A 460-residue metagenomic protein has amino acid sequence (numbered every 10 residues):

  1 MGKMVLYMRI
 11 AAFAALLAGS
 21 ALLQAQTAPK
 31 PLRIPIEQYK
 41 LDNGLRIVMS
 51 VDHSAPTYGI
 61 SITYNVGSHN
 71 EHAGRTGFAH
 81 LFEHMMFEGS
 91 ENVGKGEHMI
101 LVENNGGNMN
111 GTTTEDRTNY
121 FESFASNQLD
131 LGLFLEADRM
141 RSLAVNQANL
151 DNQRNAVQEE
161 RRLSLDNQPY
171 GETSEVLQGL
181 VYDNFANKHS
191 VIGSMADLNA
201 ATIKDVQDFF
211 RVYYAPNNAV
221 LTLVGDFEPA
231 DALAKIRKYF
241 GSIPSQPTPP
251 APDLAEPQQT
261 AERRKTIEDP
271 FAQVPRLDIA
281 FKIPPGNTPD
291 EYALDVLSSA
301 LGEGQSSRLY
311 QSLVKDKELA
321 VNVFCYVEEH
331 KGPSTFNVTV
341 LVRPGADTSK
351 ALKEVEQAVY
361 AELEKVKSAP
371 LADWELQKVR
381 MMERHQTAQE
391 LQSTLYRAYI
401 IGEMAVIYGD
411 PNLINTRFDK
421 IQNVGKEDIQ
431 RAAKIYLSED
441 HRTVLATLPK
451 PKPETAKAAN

Functional and structural regions predicted by a protein language model:
M4, A11-A18, L22-I47, E228-E268 (+2 more regions): Proteolytic maturation boundary segments
S50, A55-E71, G77-L81, K95-R139 (+6 more regions): M16 family metallopeptidases and their MPP-like homologs
T76-S90: Active-site SXXK
E88-V93, M140-A148, S368-L371: Short, polar/flexible loop-turn hinges at active-site or ligand-entry regions and domain interfaces
R154, Q207-Y239, H441-R442: Non-catalytic, conformational "gating/processing" segments within enzyme and secreted inhibitor domains
R162, G179, T248-S306: His/Glu-based metal-binding/catalytic segments typifying zinc-dependent metallopeptidases
D197-T202, V206: Alpha-helical scaffold elements lining the catalytic groove of polysaccharide deacetylases
